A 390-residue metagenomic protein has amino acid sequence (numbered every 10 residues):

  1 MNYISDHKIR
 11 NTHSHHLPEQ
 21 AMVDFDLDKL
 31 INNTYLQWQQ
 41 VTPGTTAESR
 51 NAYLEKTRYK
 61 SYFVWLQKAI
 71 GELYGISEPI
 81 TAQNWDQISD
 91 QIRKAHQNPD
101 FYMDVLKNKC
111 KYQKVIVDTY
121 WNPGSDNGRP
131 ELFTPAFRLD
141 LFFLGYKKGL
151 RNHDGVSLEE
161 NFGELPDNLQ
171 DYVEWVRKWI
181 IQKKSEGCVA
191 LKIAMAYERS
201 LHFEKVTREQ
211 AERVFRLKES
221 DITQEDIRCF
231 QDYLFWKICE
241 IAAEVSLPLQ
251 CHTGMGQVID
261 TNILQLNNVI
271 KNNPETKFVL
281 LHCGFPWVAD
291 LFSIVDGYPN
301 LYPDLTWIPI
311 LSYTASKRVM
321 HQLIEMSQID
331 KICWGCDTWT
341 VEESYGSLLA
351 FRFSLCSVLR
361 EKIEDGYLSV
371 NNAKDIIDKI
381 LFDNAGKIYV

Functional and structural regions predicted by a protein language model:
M1-H7, N127, V173-L191, K237-I241 (+1 more regions): Short amphipathic alpha-helices and their capping/turn segments at secondary-structure boundaries
M1-T12, D24-I76, Q91-R93, I329-D330 (+1 more regions): Mid-to-C-terminal alpha-helical segments outside catalytic/metal-binding sites
K8-E19, L249-G254: Histidine-centered catalytic micro-motifs
H13, V115, L191, A242 (+5 more regions): Conserved, mostly hydrophobic/aromatic
F25-E131, D171-E186: Alpha-helical scaffold segments that flank or form the walls of functional sites
G128-Q224: Active-site-proximal, glycine-rich beta->alpha crossover segments in alpha/beta enzymes that shape flexible
D171, E186-S293: Divalent metal-binding pocket/active-site signature
N273-K277, L281-V390: H/E-rich (His + Asp/Glu) clusters that bind or coordinate divalent metals
